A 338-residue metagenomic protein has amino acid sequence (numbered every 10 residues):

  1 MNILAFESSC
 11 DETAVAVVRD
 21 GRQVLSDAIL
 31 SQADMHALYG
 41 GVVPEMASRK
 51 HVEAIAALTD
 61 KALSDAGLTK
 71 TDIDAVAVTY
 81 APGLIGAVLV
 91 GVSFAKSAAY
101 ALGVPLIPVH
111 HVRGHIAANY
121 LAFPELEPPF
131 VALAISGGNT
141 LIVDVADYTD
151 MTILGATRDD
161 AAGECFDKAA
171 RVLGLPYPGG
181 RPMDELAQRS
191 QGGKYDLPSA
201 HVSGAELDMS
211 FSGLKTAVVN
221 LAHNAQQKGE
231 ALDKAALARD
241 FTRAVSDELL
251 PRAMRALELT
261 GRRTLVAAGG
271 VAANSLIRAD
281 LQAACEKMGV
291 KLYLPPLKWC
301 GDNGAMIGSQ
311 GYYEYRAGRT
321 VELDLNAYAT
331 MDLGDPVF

Functional and structural regions predicted by a protein language model:
M1, V109-V131, Q310: Conserved phosphate-binding catalytic cores of ATP/NTP-utilizing and phosphoryl-transfer enzymes
N2-P82, H111, H115: N-terminal beta-alpha supersecondary unit
T13-V18, A132-A134, T140-D144: Short beta-strand scaffold segments in enzyme catalytic cores
K70-T79, T260-V271, Y293-P296: Short glycine-rich phosphate-binding loop at a beta-alpha junction
P108-V109, Q282-M306: Conserved phosphate-binding/catalytic loops in two-lobed NTP-binding clefts
P124, D147-Q191, K215-N224: Glycine-rich phosphate-binding loop plus the immediately following alpha-helix
E185-L265, N274-M288, Y315, D335-F338: A contiguous, well-structured pocket-lining segment that forms one wall/lid of small-molecule binding clefts in soluble
P295-L333: Glycine-rich phosphate-binding/hydrolytic loop that grips phosphoryl groups
